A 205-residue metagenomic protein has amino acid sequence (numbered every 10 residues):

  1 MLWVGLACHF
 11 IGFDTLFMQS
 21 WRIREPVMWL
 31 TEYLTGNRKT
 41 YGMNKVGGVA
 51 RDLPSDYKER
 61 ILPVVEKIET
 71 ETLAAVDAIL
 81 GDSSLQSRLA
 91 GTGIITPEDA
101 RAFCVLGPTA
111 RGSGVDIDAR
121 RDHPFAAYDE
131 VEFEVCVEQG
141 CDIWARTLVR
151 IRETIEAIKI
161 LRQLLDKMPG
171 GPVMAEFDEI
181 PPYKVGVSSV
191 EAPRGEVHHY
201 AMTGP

Functional and structural regions predicted by a protein language model:
M1-P205: Active-site bordering "gate/hinge" segments that shape substrate access to catalytic or cofactor-binding pockets
